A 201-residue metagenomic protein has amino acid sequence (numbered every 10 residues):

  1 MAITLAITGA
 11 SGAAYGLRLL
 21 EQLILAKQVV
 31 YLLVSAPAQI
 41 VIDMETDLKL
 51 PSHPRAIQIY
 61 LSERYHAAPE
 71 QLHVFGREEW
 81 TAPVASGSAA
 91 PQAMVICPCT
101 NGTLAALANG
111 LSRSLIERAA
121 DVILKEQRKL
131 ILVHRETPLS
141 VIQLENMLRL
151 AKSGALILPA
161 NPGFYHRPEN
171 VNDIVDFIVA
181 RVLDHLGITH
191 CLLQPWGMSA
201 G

Functional and structural regions predicted by a protein language model:
M1-L130, P138-G201: A cross-family phosphate/adenosyl-ligand binding-site feature
